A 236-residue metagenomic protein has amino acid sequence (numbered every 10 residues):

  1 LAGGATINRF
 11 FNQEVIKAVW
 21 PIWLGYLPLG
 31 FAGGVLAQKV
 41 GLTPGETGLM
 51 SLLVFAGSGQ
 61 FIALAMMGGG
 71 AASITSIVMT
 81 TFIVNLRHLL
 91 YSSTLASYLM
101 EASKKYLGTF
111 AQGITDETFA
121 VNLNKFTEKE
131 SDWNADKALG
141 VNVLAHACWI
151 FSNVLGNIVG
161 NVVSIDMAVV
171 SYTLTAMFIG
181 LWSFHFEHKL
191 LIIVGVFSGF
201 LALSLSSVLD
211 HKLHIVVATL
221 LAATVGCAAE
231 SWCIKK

Functional and structural regions predicted by a protein language model:
A2-V54, A65-T81, K235-K236: Helix-loop-helix hairpins and the membrane-proximal interhelical loops of multi-pass alpha-helical transport proteins
I7-N8, V78-S171: Helix-loop-helix junctions within the multi-pass membrane cores of secondary transporters/permeases
N12-L29, L42-A56, S164-G180, F184-L191 (+1 more regions): Helical membrane-embedded segments and adjacent short helical loop/helix-boundary regions of multi-pass membrane
F31-V35, I62, V121, V154 (+4 more regions): Alpha-helical transmembrane segments of multipass membrane proteins
F55-G59, I83-L90, A176-W182, A202-S204 (+1 more regions): Alpha-helical transmembrane segments and their membrane-interface exit regions
L90-Y98, L123-F126, G180-E187, V225-K236: C-terminal ends of transmembrane helices
W133-V217: Membrane-embedded alpha-helical modules
